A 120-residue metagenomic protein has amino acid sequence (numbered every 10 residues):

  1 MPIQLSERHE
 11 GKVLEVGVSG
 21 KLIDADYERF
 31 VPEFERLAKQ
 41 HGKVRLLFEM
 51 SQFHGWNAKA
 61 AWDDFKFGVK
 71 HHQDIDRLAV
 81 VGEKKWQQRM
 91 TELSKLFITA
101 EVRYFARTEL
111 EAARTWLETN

Functional and structural regions predicted by a protein language model:
P2-N120: Amphipathic, Lys/Arg-enriched alpha-helical "gate/interface" segment within cytosolic domains that mediates
